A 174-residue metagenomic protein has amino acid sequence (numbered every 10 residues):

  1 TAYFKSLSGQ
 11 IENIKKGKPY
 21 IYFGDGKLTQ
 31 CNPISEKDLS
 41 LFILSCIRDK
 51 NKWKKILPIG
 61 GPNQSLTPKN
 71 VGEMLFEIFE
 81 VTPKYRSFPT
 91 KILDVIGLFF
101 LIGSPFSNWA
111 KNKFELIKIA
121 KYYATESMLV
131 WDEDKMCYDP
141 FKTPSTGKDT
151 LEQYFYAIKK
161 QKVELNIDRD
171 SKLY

Functional and structural regions predicted by a protein language model:
T1-E77: Oxidoreductase cofactor-interface core, primarily capturing Rossmann-like NAD(P)-dependent enzymes
T1-F4, K37-D49, V71-I78, F99-N112 (+1 more regions): Short secondary-structure transition/capping segments
K15-P19, T29, E73-V81, S87-K91 (+1 more regions): SDR active-site lid
G26, P58, P83, C137-F141: A general structural-boundary detector
W53, Y85-R86, L165: Short, polar/charged, Gly/Pro-enriched helix-capping and turn/loop motifs at alpha-helix termini and inter-helix linkers
K55, S87-F88, D170: Sparse recognition of residues in long alpha-helices and their boundaries
K91-Y174: A hydrophobic C-terminal alpha-helical subdomain
